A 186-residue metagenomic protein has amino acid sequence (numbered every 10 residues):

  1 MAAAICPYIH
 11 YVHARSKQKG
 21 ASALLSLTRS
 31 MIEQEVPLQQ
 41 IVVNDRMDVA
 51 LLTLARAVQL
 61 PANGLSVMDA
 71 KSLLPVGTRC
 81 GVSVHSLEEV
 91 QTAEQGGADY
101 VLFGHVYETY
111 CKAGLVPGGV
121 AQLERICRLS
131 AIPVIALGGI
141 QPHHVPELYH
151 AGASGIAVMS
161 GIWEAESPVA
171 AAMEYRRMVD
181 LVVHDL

Functional and structural regions predicted by a protein language model:
M1-H10: A short, Lys/Arg-enriched amphipathic alpha-helix followed by its capping loop at the start of a domain
H10-A23, M31-K71, G77-Q91, L102 (+1 more regions): Catalytic beta/alpha-barrel core
Q18-A21, Q40, V90, E108-V116 (+2 more regions): Short, small-residue-enriched loops and turns at beta-alpha junctions that line or gate enzyme active sites
L25-V42, A70-H85, V116-P142, Y175-L186: Alpha-helix-loop-beta-strand connector modules within alpha/beta enzyme cores
I41-R56, A70, H85-G97, L129-S130 (+3 more regions): Catalytic cores of alpha/beta
T53-A57, S83-R128: Glycine/Thr-rich beta-alpha phosphate-binding loop at enzyme active sites
A62-A70, L102-G114, V145, Y149-Y175: Glycine-rich phosphate-binding active-site loops on the catalytic face of alpha/beta enzymes
